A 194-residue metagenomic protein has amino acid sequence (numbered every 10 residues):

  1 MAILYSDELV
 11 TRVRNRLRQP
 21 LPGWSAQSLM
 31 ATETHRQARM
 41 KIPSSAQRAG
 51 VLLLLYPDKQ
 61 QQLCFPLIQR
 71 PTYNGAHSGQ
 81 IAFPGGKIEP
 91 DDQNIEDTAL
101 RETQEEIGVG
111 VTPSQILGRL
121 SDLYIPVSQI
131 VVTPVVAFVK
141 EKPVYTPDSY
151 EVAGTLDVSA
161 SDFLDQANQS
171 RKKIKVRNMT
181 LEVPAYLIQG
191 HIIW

Functional and structural regions predicted by a protein language model:
M1-A82, K87-E105, V109-P143, K173-W194: N-terminal leader/linker segments that precede catalytic domains of diphosphate-processing enzymes
P147-V183: NUDIX/MutT-family hydrolases
